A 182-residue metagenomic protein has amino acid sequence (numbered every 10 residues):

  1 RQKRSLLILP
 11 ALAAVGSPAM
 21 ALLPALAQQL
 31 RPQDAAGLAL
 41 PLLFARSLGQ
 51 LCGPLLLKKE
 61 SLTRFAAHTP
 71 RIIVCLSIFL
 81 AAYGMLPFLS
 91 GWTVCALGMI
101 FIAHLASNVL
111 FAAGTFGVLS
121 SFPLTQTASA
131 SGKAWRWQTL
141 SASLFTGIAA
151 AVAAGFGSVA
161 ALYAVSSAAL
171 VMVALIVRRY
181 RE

Functional and structural regions predicted by a protein language model:
R1-P54: A single, central transmembrane helix in multi-pass transporters
R4-L7, P41, S129-K133, A164: Signature of the 12-TM Major Facilitator Superfamily
L12-G16, M20, G49-P54, M99-A150: Substrate-agnostic recognition of the 12-TM MFS/MFS-like secondary transporter fold
Q29-D34, L144-V165: Transmembrane alpha-helix termini and helix-breaking/packing motifs in multi-pass membrane transporters
C52-A67, A153-A154: Helix-to-loop junctions at the C-terminal end of transmembrane segments in multipass secondary transporters
H68-M85, S167: Structural signature of the two symmetry-related core transmembrane helices
M85-M99: Helix-loop junctions at membrane interfaces in 12-TM secondary transporters
A164-E182: Multi-pass alpha-helical transporter architecture, strongest for 12-TM Major Facilitator/SLC carriers used
